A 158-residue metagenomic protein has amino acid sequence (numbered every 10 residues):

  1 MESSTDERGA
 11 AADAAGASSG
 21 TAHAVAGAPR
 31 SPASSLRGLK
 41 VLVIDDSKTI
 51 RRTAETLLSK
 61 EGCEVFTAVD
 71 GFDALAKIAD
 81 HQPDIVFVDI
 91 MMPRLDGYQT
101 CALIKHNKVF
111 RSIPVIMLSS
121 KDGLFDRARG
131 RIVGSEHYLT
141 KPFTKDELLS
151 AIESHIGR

Functional and structural regions predicted by a protein language model:
R52-T56, K60: Charged docking surfaces used in two-component/phosphorelay signaling
G62-V69, K77: Short hydrophobic/Thr-rich beta-strand motif most characteristic of the beta2 strand and flanking loop of CheY-like
H81-F87: Active-site beta3 strand of CheY-like receiver
M92: Receiver (REC) domain active-site loop signature in two-component systems and cognate sites in sensor histidine kinases
F143-I152: C-terminal output helix
